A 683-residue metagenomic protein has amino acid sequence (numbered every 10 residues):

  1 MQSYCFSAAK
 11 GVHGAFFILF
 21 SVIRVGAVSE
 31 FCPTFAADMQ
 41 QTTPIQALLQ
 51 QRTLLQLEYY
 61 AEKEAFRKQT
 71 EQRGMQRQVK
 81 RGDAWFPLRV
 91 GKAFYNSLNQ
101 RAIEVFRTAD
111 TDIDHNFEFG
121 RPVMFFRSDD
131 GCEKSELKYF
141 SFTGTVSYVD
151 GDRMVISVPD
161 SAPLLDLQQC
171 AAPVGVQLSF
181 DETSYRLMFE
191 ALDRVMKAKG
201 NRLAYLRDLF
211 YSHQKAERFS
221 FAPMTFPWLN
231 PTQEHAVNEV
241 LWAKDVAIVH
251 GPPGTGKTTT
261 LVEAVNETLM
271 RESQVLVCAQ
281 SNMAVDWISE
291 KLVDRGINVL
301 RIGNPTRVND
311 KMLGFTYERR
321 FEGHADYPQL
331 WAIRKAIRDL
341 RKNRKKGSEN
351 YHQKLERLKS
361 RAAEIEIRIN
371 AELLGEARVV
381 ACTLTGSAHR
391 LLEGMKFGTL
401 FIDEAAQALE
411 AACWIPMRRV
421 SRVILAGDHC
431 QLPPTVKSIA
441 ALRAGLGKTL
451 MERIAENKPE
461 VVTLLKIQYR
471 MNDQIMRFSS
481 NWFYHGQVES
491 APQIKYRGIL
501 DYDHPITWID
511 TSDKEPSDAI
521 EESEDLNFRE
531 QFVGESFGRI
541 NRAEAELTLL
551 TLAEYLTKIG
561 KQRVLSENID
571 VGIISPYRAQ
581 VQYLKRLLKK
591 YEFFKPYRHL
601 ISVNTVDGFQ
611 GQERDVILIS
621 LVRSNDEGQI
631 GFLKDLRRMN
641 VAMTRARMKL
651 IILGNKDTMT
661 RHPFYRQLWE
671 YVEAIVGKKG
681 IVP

Functional and structural regions predicted by a protein language model:
Y4, L19-F35, G323: Short, positively charged and aromatic/hydrophobic N-terminal segments
F35, Q40-L54, T111-E239, D294 (+2 more regions): Pre-ATPase regulatory/linker segments immediately N-terminal to the P-loop/RecA-like helicase/translocase core
F35-F119, D150, S184: A helicase ATPase "motif cassette" and its flanking acidic/Ser/Thr-rich regulatory loops
F219-F221, N266, Q274, C278 (+6 more regions): Conserved P-loop NTPase motor core of helicases/translocases
G254: Walker A (P-loop) phosphate-binding loop of P-loop NTPases
K257: Conserved lysine of the Walker
T260: Hydrophobic positions on the alpha1 helix immediately C-terminal to the Walker A/P-loop
R271-S273, S281, R295, A371 (+1 more regions): Conserved helicase motor core of SF1/SF2 NTP-dependent helicases
